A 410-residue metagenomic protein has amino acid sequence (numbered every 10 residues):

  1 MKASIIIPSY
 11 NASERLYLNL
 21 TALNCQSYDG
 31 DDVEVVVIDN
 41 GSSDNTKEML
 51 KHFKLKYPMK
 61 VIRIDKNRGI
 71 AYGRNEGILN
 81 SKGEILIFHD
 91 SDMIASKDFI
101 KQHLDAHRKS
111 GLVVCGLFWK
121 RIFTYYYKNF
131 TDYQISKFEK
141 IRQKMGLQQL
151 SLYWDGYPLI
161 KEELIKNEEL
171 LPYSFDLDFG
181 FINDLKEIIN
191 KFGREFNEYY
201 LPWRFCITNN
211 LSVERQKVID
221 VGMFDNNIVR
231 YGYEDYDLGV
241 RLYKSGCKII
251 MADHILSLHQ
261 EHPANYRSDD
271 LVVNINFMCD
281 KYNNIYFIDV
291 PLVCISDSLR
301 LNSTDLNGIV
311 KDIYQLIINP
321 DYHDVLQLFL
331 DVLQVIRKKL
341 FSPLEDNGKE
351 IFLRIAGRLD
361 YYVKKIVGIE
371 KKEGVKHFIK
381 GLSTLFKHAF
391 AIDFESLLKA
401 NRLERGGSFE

Functional and structural regions predicted by a protein language model:
A12-Q26: Short, well-formed alpha-helical segments that are part of the catalytic scaffolds of diverse glycosyltransferases
A22, D39-E48, K66, D90-M93: A conserved acidic beta->alpha catalytic loop
D65-S81: Glycine-rich, basic loop-to-helix element that forms the pyrophosphate-binding segment of sugar-nucleotide handling
L86: Short aromatic/hydrophobic "clamp" motif used to bind/position activated sugar donors
D98-G180: Conserved donor NDP-sugar-binding/catalytic core segment of glycosyltransferases
K120-R121, V218-D220, S245-D269, M278-K281: Active-site donor/metal-binding and catalytic loop motifs of nucleotide-sugar-dependent glycosylation enzymes
Y231-D237: Acidic donor-binding loop at a coil-to-helix junction in glycosyltransferase catalytic cores that engages
R267-C294: Catalytic core of nucleotide-sugar-dependent glycosyltransferases
